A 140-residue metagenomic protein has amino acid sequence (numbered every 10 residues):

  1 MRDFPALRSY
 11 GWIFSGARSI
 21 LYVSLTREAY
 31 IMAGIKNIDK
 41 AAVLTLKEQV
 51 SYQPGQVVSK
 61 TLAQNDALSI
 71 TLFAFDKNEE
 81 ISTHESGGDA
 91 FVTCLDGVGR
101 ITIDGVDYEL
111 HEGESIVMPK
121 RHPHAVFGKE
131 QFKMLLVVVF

Functional and structural regions predicted by a protein language model:
Y22-A67, T102: A short, N-terminal "cap"/entry segment at the start of jelly-roll beta-barrel domains of the cupin/DSBH fold
Q56, T71-S86: Conserved short histidine dyad/triad with adjacent acidic residue
G88-R100, D104: Glycine- and acidic-residue-biased ligand/ion/polar-headgroup-sensing regions
L95-D96, H111-E112, E130: A cytosolic small-molecule/anion-sensing beta-strand core signal
G105-P119: Short acidic-glycine-tyrosine-enriched beta hairpin
K120-F140: Ligand-binding loop in jelly-roll beta-barrel domains
